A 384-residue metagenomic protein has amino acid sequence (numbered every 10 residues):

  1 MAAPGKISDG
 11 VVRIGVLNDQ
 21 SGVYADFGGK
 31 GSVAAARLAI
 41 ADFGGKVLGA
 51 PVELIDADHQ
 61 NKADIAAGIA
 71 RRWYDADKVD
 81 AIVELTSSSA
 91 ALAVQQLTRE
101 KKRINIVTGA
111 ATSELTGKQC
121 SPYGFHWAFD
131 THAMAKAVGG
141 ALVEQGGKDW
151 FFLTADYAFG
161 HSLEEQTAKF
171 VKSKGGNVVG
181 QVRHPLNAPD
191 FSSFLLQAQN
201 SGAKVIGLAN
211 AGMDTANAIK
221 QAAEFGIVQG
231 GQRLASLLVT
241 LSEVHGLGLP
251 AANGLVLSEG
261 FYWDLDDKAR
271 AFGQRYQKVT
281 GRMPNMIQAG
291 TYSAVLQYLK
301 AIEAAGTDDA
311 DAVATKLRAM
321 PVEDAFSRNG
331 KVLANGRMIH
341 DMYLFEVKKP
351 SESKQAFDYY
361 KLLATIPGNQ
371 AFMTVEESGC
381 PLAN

Functional and structural regions predicted by a protein language model:
M1-N384: Extracytosolic ligand-binding ectodomains
